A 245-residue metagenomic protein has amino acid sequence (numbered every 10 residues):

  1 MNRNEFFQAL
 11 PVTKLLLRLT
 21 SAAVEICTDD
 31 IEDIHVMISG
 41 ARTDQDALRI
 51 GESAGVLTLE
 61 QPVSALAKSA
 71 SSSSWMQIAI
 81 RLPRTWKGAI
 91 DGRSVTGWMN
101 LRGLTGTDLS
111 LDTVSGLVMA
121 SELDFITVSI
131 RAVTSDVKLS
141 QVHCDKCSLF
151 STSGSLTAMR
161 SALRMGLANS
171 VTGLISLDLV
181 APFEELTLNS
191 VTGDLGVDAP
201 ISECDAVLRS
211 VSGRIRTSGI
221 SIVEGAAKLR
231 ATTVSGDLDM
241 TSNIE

Functional and structural regions predicted by a protein language model:
M1-E60, Q77-P83, K87-A89, N100-G103 (+2 more regions): Short linear S-[DN]-x-LW-Φ motif typified by the pepsin-like aspartic protease active-site region
E5, G92, A231-T232: Extracellular parallel beta-helix/beta-solenoid repeat domains
P11, T20, D30, S53 (+18 more regions): Repetitive beta-strand solenoid architecture
K14, D33-H35, A47, A89 (+6 more regions): Exposed beta-strand and adjacent loop surfaces of beta-rich binding modules that mediate intermolecular recognition
L15-R18, G92, L111, I130 (+2 more regions): Active-site alpha-helical segments that house and flank conserved acidic catalytic motifs for diphosphate chemistry
R18, C27, M37, E60-P62 (+10 more regions): Beta-strand residues in well-ordered beta-sheet regions across diverse protein folds
L66-S74: Alpha-helical membrane-targeting segments
L139-E245: Short, surface-exposed interaction patches in beta-rich subdomains that mediate adhesion/assembly near membranes
